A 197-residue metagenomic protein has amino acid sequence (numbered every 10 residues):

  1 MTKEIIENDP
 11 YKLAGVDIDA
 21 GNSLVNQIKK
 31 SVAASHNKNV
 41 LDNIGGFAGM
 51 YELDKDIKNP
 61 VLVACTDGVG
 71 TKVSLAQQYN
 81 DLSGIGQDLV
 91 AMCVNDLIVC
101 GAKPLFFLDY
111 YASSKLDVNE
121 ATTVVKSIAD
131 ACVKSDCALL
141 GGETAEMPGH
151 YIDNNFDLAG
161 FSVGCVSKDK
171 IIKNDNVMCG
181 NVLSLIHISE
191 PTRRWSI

Functional and structural regions predicted by a protein language model:
M1-E4, H187: Amphipathic secondary-structure elements and adjacent low-complexity, charged linkers in non-transmembrane regions
K3-K38: N-terminal amphipathic/basic leader segments beginning at the initiator methionine
I6-P10, A20, H150, I172 (+1 more regions): Catalytic cores and adjacent flexible loops of soluble metabolic enzymes that perform enolate/carbanion chemistry on
K30-L185: Glycine-rich phosphate/pyrophosphate-binding loop regions near the starts of catalytic domains
I186-I197: Single conserved hydrophobic/aromatic residue that forms the stacking wall/gate of nucleotide- or nucleobase-binding
